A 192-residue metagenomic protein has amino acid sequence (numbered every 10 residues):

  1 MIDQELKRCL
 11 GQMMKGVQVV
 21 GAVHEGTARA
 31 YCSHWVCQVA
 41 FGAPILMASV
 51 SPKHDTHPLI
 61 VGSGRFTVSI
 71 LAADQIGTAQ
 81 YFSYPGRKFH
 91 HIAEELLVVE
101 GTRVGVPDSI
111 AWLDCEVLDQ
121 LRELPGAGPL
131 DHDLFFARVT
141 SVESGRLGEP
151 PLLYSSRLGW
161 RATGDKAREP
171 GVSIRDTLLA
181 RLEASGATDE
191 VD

Functional and structural regions predicted by a protein language model:
M1-D192: Basic, polyanion-binding surface patches
